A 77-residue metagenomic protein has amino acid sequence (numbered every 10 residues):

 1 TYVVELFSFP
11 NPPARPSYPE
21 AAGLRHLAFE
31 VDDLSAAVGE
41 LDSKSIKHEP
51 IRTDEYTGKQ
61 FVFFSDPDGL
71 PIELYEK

Functional and structural regions predicted by a protein language model:
T1-A28, G39-S65: Vicinal oxygen chelate
L74-K77: Short beta->alpha transition motifs characteristic of CBS
